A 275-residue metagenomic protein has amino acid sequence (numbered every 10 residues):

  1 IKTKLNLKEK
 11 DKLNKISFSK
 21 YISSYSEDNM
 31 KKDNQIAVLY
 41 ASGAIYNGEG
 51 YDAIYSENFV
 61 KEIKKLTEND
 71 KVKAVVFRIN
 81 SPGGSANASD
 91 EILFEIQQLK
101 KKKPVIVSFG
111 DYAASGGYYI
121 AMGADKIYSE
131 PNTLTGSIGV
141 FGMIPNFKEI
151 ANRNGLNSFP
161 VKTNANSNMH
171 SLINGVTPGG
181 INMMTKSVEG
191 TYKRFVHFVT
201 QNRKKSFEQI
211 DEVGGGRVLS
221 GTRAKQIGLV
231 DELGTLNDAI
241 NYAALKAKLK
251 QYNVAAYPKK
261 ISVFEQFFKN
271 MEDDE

Functional and structural regions predicted by a protein language model:
I1-E130, L134, F141-E275: N-terminal organellar transit peptides
